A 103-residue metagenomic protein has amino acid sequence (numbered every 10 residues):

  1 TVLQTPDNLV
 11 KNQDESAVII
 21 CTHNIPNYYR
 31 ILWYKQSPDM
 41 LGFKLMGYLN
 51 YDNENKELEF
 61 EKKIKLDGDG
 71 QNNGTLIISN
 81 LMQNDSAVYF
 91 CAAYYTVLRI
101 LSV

Functional and structural regions predicted by a protein language model:
T1-V103: Extracellular domains of the immunoglobulin superfamily
